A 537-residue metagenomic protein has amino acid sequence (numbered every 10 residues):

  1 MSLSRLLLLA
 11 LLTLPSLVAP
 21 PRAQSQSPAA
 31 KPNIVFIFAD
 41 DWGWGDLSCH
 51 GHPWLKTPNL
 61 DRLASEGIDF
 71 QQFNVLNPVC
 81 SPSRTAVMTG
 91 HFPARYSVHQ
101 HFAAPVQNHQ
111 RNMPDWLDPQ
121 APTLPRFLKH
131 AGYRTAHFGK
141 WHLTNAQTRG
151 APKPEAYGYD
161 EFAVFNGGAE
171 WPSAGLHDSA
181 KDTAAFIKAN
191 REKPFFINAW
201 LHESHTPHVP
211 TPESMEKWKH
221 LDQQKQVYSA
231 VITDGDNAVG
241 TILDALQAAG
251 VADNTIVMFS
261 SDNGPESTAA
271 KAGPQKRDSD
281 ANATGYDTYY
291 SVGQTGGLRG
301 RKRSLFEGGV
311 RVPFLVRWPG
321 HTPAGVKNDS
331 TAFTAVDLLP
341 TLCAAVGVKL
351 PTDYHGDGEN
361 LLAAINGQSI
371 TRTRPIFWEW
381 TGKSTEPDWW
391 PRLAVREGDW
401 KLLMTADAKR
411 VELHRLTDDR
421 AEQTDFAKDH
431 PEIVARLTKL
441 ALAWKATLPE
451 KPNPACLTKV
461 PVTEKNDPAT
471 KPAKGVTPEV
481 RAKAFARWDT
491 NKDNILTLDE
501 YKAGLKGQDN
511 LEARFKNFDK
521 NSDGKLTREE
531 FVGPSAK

Functional and structural regions predicted by a protein language model:
L3, L7-L8, T13, A23-V411 (+5 more regions): Formylglycine-dependent sulfatase
V18-P20: N-terminal signal peptide c-region/cleavage motif recognized by signal peptidases
P32, T490-L498, S522-R528: Glycine-aliphatic tripeptides that mark coil-to-beta-strand junctions in extracellular and membrane proteins
D178, Q223, V476-K483, K506-N510: Alpha-helix N-cap/N′ positions at the starts of helices
E412-R415, G507-L511: Short, surface-exposed, low-complexity cationic segments
V460-E479, K537: Low-complexity, Pro/Thr/Ser/Gly/Ala-rich linker/spacer regions in secreted, extracellular modular proteins
P478-K492, L511-S522: Primarily EF-hand calcium-binding motifs
I495-D509, R528-K537: Amphipathic regulatory helices of Ca2+-sensor modules
